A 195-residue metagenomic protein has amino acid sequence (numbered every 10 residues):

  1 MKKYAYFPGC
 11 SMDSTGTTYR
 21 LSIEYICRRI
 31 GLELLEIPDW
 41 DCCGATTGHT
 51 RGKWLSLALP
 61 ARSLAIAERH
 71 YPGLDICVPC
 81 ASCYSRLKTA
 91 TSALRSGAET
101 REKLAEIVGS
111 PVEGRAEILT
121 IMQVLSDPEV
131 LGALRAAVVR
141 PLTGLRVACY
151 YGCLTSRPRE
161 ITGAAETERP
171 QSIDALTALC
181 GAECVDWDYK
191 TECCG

Functional and structural regions predicted by a protein language model:
M1-G195: Iron-sulfur cluster-binding electron-transfer modules in prokaryotic oxidoreductases
